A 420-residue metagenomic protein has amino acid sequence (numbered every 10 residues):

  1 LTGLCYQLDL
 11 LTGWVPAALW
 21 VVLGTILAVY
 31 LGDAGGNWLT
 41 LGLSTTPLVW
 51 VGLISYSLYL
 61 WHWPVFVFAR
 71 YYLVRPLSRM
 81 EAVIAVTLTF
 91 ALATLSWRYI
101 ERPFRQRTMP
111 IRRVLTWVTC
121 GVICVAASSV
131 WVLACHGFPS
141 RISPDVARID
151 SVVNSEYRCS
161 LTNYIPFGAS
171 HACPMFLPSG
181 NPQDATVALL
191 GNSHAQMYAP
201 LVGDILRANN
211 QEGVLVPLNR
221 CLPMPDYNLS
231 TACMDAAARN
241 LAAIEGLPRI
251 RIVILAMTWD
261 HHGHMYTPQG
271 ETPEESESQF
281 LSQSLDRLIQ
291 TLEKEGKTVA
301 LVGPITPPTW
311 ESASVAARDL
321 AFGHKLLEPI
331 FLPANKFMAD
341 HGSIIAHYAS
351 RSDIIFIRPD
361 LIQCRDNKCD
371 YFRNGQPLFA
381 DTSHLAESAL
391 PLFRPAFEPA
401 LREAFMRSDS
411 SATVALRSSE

Functional and structural regions predicted by a protein language model:
L1-A134, V299: Alpha-helical transmembrane segments in multi-pass integral membrane proteins
L73-V83, F90-T94, R98, R102-E420: Extracellular/periplasmic envelope-modification machinery, especially enzymes that add or remove acyl/ester groups on
